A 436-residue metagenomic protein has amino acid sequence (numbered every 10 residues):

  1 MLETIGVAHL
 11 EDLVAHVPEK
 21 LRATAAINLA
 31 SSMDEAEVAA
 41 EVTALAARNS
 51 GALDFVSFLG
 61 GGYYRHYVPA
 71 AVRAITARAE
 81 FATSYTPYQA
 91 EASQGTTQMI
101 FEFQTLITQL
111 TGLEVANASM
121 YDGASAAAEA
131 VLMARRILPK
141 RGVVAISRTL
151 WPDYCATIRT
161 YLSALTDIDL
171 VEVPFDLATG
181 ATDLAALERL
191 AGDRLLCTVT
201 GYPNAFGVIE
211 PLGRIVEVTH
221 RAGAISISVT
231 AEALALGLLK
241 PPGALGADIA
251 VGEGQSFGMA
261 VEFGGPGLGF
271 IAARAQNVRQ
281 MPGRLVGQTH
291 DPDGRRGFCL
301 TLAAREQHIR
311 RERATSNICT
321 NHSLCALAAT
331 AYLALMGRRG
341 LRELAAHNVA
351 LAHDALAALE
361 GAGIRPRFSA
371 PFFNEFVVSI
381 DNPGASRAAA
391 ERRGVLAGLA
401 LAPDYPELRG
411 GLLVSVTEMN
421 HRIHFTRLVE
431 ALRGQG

Functional and structural regions predicted by a protein language model:
M1-T24: Compact, charge-rich alpha-helical regulatory domains located at protein termini
E3, T105, G361, P403-G436: PLP-dependent enzyme catalytic core of the Aspartate aminotransferase-like
E19-E102, T108: N-terminal entrance/gating region of PLP-dependent enzymes' catalytic architecture
A26-I27, T43, Y64-R65, L344 (+4 more regions): Flexible, glycine-rich loop/tail regions that form catalytic "lids" or insertion modules at the edges of active sites
D54, Y88-A92, Q109-A128: Short loop-beta-helix segment that forms the pyridoxal 5′-phosphate
R78-A90, T108-L113, P139-R141, L165-V171 (+5 more regions): Gly-rich Lys/Arg/Thr-decorated short loops/hinges at beta-loop-alpha junctions or inter-strand turns that position
G95, S125-R295, G363, R367 (+6 more regions): Conserved PLP-enzyme active-site core in the AAT-like
F257-A362, P366-S369: Active-site C-terminal subdomain of aminotransferase-like
